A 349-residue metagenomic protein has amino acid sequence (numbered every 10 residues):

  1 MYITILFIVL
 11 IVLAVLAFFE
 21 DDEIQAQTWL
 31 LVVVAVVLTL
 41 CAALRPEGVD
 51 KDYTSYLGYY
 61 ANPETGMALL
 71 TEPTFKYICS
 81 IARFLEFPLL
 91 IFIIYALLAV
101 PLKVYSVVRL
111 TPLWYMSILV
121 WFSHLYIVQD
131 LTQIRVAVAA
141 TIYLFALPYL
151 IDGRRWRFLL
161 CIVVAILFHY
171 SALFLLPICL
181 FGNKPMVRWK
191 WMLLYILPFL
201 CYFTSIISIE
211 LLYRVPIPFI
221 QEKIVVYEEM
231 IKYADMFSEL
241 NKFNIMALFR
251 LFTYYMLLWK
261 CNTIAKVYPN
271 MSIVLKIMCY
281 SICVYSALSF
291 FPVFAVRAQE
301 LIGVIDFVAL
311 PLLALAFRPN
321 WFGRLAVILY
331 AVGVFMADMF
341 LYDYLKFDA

Functional and structural regions predicted by a protein language model:
Y2-V12, I94-L98, I134-I142, F168-L173 (+2 more regions): Membrane-embedded alpha-helical segments of multi-pass membrane proteins, especially the transmembrane helices
A17-A96, F340-A349: TM-lumen/periplasm interface segments of multi-pass membrane proteins, especially the first transmembrane helix
Q25, V104-H124: Transmembrane-helix signature of polytopic, membrane-embedded enzymes that assemble or transfer cell-envelope glycans
T54-G58, L69, K76, C179-V296 (+1 more regions): Alpha-helical transmembrane segments and terminal signal-anchor/GPI-anchor hydrophobic tails, characterized by long
Y115-Q133, A137-L144, S171: Membrane-embedded helix bundles of polyisoprenyl
Y126, R157-F181: Membrane-interface alpha helices of multi-pass inner-membrane proteins
Y143-R157: Membrane-interface transmembrane helices that cradle and orient dolichyl/undecaprenyl
Y195-I196, P319-A337: Signature aromatic-anchored transmembrane alpha helix within multi-pass, membrane-resident enzymes that catalyze glycan
